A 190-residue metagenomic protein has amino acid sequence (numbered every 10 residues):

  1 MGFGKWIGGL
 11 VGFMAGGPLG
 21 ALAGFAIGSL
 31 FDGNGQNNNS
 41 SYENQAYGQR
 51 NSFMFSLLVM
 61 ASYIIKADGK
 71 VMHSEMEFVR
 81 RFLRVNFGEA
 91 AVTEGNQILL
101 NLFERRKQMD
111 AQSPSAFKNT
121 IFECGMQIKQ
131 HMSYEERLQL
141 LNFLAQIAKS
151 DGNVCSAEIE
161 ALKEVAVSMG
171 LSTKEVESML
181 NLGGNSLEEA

Functional and structural regions predicted by a protein language model:
M1-K66, K70-K149, N153-A190: Small-residue-enriched hydrophobic alpha-helices in membranes
